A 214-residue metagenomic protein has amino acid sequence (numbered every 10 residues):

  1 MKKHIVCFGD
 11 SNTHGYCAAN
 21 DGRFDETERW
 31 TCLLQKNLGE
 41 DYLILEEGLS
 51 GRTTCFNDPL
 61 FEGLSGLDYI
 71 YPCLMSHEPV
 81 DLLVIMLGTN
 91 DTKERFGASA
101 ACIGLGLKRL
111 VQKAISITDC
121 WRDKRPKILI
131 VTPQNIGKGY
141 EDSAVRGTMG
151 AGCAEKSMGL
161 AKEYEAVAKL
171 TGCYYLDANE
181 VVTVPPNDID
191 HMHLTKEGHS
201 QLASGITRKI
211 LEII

Functional and structural regions predicted by a protein language model:
M1-L49, C55-L60, P72-S76, L83 (+1 more regions): Serine-esterase "nucleophile elbow" of acetyl-processing enzymes
T13-H14, G51, D91, R208: Active-site micro-motifs of SAM-dependent methyltransferase domains
E46-G51, D177-V181: Acidic carboxylate-rich catalytic motifs and surrounding loops in phosphoryl-/glycosyl-chemistry enzymes
L64-I214: Alpha-helical cap/lid subdomain in secreted, periplasmic, or secretory-pathway luminal O-acyl-processing enzymes
